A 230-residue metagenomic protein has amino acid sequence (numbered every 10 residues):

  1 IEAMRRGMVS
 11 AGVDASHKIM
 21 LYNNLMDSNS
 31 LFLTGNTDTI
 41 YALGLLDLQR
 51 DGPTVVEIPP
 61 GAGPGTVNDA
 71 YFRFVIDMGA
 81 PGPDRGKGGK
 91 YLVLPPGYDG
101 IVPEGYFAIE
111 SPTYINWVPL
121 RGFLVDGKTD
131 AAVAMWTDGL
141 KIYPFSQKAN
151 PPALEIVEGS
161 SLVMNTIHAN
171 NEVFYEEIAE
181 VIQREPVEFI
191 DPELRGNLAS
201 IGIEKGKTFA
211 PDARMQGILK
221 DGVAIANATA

Functional and structural regions predicted by a protein language model:
I1-A230: A compositional/structural signature for long, glycine/proline-rich flexible linkers and loops on extracytoplasmic
